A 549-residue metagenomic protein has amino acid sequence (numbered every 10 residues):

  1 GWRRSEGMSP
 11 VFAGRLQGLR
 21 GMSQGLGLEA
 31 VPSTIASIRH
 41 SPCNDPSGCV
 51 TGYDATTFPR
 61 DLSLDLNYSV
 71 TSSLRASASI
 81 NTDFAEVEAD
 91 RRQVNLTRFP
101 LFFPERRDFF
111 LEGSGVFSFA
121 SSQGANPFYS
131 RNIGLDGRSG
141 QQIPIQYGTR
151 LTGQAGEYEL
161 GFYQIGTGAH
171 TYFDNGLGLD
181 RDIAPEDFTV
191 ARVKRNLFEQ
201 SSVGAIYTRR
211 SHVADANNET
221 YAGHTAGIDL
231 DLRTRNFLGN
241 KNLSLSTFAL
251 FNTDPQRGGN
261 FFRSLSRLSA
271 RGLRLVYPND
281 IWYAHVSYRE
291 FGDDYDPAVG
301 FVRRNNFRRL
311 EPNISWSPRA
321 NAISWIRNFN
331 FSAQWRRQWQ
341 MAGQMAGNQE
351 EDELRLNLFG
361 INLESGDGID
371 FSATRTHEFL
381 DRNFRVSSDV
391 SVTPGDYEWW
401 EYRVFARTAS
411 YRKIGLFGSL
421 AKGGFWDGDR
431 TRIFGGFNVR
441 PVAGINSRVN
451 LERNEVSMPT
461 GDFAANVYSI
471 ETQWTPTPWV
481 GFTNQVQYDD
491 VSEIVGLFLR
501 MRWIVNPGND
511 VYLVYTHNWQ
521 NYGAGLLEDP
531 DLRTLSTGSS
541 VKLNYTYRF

Functional and structural regions predicted by a protein language model:
G1-R15, S23-H40, G48-I323, A373-F379 (+1 more regions): Outer-membrane beta-barrel channel domains
R15-G18, T189, E401, V467-S469: Short structured motifs
R39-C43, Y522: Short, solvent-exposed loop/turn elements at domain surfaces
P144, T234-N236, N240-L243, T247-F549: Exposed, low-structure sequence patches enriched in small/polar residues
